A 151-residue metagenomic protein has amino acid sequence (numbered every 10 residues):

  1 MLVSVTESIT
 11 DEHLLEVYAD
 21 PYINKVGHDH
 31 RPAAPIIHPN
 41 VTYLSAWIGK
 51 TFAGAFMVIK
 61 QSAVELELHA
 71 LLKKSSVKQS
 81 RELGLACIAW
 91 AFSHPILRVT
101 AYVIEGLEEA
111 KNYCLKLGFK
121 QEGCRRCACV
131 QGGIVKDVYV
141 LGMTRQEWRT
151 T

Functional and structural regions predicted by a protein language model:
M1-D29: Short amphipathic alpha-helix that is part of the acyltransferase structural core
K25-Y43: Active-site rim helix/loop that mediates acceptor-substrate recognition in acyltransferases
N40-G54: Conserved beta-hairpin
K50-A55, L66, K136: Glycine-rich phosphate/pyrophosphate-binding loop shared by adenosine-nucleotide-utilizing enzymes
I59, A63-S75, Y102: Conserved acetyl-CoA binding element of GNAT-fold acetyltransferases
V77-S93, N112, K116: Conserved acetyl-CoA-binding loop-helix of GNAT-fold acetyltransferases
A101-L115, A128-C129: Conserved beta-strand-loop-alpha-helix junction that forms the acyl-donor binding cleft
Y102, K120-K136: Conserved catalytic-core motifs of GNAT/GCN5-like acyltransferases
